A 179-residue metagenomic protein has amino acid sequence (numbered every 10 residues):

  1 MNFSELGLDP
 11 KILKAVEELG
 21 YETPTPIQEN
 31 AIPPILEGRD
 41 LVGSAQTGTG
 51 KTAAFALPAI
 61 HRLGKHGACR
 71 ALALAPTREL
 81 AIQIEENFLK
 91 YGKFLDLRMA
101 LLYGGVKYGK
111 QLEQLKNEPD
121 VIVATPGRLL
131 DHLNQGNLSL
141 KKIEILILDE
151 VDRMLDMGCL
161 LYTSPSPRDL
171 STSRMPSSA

Functional and structural regions predicted by a protein language model:
N2-V42: Conserved pre-motif I regulatory segment
V16, Q28, G43, A59 (+5 more regions): Residue-level signature of catalytic and energy-coupling elements of molecular machines, predominantly ATP/GTP-dependent
P33-L36, A53-H66, L89: Walker A/P-loop NTP-binding motif
D40-A54: Walker A/P-loop
A68-N134: Conserved nucleic-acid-binding Ia/Ib motif block in the N-terminal RecA-like helicase ATPase lobe
H132-N134, M154-L161: Conserved ATPase-coupling elements of RecA-like P-loop NTPase cores
V151-D152, P167: Conserved Walker B
Y162-D169: Conserved small/polar residues in nucleotide/adenosyl-binding loops
